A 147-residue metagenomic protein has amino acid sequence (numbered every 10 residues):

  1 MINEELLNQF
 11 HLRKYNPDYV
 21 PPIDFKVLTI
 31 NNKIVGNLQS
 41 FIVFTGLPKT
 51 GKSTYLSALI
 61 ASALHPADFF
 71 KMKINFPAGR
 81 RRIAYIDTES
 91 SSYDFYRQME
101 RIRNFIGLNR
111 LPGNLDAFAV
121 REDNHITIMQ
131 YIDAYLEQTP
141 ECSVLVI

Functional and structural regions predicted by a protein language model:
M1-I102, N109: The Walker A/P-loop phosphate-binding site
P77-I147: Conserved inter-motif catalytic segment of the P-loop NTP-binding fold
